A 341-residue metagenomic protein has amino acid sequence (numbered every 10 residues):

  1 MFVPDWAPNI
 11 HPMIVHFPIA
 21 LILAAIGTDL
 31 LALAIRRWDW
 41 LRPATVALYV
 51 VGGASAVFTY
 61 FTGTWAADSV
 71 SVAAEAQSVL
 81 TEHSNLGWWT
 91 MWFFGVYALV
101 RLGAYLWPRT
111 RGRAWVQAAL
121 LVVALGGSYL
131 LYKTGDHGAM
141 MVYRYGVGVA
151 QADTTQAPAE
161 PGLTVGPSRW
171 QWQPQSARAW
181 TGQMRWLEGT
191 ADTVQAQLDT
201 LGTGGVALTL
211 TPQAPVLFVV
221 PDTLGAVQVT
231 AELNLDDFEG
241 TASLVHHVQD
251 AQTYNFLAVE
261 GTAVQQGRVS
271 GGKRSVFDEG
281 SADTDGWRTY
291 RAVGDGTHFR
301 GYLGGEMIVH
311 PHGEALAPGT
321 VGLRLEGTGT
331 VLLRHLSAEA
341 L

Functional and structural regions predicted by a protein language model:
M1-G166: Polytopic transmembrane helical bundles with strong interfacial aromatic enrichment
D136-T203: Membrane-interface segments at or immediately adjacent to transmembrane helices that form the boundary between
L208-S270: Secretory/extracellular carbohydrate-interaction modules and structurally similar beta-sandwich "look-alikes"
V229-A231, G286-L303: Short tryptophan-centered beta-strand motifs in secreted/extracellular beta-sheet-rich domains of glycan-recognition
V269-T289: Short, aromatic/His-centered strand-loop micro-motif at the edge of beta-sheets
G304-G322: Short, solvent-exposed beta-strand-to-loop segments that form ligand-recognition rims of beta-rich domains
L316-L341: Ligand-recognition surfaces built from glycine- and aromatic
